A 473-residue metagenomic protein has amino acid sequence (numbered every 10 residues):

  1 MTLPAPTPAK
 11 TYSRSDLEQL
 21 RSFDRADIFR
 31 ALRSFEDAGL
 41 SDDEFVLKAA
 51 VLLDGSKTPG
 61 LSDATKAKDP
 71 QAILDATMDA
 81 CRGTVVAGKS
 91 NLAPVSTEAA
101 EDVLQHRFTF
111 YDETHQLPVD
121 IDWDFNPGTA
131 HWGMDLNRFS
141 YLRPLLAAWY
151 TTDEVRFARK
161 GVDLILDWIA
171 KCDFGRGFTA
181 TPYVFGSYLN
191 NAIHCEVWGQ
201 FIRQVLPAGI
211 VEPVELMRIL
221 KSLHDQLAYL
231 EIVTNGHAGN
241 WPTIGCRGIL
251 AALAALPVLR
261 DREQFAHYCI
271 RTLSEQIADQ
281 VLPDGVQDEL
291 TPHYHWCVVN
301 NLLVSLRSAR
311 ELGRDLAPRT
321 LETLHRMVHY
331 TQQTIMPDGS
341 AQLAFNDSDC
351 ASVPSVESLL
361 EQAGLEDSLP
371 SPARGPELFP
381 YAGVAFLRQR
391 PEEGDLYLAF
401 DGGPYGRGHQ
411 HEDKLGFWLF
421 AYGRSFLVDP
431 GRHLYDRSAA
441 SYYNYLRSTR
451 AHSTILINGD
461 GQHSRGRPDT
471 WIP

Functional and structural regions predicted by a protein language model:
T2-E113: Extreme N-terminal leader/anchor segments
G39, S56, T84, K171 (+7 more regions): Short secondary-structure junctions and interdomain/linker hinges
D75, R407-H411, S438-A440: Short, surface-exposed linear segments at secondary-structure transitions and domain or protein termini
E101, H106, L378-P380, Q410-E412 (+1 more regions): Short solvent-exposed loop/turn micro-motifs enriched in small/polar/acidic residues
V103-W123, D135-N137: Short alpha-helical hairpin
T114, T129-L324: Aromatic-lined, polymer-binding surfaces characteristic of secreted/periplasmic polysaccharide-degrading enzymes
L282, V286-R432: Carbohydrate-active enzyme catalytic cores, enriched for enzymes that act on polyanionic acidic polysaccharides
L415-P473: Active-site rim segments in enzyme catalytic domains, especially the processed small/beta chain of N-terminal
